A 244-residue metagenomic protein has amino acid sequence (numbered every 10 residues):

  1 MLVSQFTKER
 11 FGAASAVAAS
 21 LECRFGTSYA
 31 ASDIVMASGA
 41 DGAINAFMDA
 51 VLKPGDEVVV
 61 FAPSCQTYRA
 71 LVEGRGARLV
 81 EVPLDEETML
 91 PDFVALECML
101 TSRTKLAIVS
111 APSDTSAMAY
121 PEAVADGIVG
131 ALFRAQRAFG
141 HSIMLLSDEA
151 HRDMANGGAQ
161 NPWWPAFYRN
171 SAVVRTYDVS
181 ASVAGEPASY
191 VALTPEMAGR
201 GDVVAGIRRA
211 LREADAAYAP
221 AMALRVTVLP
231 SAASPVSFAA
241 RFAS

Functional and structural regions predicted by a protein language model:
M1-G39, A46: N-terminal small-domain helix-loop-helix segment of the aminotransferase-like
E22-G26, G130-S142, M197-G201: Alpha-helix termini
S28-I34, P54-E57, R103, H141-S142 (+1 more regions): Short acidic capping loops at alpha-helix termini that bridge into adjacent secondary structure
S32, A50-R69, D85, S244: Conserved PLP-anchoring active-site segment centered on the Schiff-base-forming lysine
S38-G42, A46-D49, V60-A77: Substrate-binding/gating loop at the entrance of the active-site cleft, primarily in PLP-dependent aminotransferase-like
E87-G158: Active-site phosphate-binding strand-loop segment of PLP-dependent enzymes
A166-F242: Conserved core segment of the aminotransferase class I/II
